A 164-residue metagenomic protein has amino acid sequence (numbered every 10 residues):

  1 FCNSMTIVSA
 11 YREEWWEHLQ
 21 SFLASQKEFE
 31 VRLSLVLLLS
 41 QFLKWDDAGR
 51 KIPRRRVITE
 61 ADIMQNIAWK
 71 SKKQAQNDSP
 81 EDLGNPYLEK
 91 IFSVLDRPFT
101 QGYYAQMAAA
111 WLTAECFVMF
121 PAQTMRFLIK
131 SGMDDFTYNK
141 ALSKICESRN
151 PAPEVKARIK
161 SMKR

Functional and structural regions predicted by a protein language model:
F1-R164: Alpha-helical scaffold domains
